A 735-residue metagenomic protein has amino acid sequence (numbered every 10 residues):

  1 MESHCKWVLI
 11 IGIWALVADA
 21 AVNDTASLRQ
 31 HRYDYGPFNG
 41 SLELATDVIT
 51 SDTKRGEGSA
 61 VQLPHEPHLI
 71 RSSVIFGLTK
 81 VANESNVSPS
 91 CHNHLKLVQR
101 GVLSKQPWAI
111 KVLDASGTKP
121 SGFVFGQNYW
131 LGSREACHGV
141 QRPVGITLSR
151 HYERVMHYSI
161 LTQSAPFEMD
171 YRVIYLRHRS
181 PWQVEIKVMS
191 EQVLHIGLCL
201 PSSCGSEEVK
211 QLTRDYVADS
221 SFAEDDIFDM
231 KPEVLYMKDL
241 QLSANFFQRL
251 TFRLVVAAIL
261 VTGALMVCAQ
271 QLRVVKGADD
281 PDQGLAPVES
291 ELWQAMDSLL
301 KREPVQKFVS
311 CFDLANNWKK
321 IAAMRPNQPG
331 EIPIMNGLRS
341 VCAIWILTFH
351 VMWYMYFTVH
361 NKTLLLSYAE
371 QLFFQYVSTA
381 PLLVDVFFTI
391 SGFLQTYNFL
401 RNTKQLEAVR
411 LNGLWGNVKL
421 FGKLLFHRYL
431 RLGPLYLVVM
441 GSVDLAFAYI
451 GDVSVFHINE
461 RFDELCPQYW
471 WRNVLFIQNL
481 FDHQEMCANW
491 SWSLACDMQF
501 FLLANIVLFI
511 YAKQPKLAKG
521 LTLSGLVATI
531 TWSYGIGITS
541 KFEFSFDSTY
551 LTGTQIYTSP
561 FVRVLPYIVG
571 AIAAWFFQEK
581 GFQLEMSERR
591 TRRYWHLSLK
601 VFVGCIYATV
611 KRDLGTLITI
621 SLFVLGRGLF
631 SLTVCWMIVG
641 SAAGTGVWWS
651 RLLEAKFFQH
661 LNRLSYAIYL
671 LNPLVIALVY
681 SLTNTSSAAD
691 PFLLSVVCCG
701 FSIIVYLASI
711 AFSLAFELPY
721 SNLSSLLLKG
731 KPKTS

Functional and structural regions predicted by a protein language model:
E2-G337, C342, F349-V384, F388 (+10 more regions): Exoplasmic/lumenal regions adjacent to the first transmembrane segment of eukaryotic integral membrane proteins across
Q192, L240-A257, D297-E303, G330-N336 (+9 more regions): Interfacial loop-to-helix transition and helix-capping segments at the boundaries of transmembrane helices
P201, F501-V527, F576-R593: Solvent-exposed interhelical
F252-T262, M335-C342, P381-V384, F388-I390 (+11 more regions): Transmembrane alpha-helical segments and their boundary/interface "anchor" motifs in multi-pass integral membrane
L254-Q270, D444, G525-G537, L597-K611 (+2 more regions): Hydrophobic core of alpha-helical transmembrane segments in multi-pass integral membrane proteins
L265, F393-R401, V439, V443 (+10 more regions): Hydrophobic transmembrane alpha-helices
F312-K319, E654-F657, T685, D690-S695 (+1 more regions): Membrane-proximal cytoplasmic C-terminal regulatory module of class A 7TM GPCRs
R563, Y567, A571-A573, Y594-L718: Alpha-helical transmembrane segments of multi-pass integral membrane proteins
